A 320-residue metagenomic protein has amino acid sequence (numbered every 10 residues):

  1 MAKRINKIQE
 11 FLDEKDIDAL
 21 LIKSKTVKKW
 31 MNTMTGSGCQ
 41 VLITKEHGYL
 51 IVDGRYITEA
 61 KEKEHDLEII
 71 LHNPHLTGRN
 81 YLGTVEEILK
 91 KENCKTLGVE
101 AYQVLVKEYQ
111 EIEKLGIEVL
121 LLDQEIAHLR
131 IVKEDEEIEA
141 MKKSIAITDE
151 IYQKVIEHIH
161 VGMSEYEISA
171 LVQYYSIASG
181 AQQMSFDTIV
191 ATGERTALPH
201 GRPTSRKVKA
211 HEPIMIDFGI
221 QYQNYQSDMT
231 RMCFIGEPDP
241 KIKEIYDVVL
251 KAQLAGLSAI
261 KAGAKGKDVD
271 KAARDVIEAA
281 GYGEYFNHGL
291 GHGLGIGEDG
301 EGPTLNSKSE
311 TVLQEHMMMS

Functional and structural regions predicted by a protein language model:
M1-S320: Active-site neighborhoods and metal-handling regions in enzymes and metal-associated proteins
